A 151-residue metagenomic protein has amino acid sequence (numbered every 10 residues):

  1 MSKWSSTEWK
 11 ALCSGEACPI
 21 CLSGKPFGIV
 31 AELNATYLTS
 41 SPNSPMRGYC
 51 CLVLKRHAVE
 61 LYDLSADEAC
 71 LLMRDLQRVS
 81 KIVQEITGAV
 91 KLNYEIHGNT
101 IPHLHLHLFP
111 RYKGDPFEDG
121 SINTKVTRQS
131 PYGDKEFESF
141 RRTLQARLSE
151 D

Functional and structural regions predicted by a protein language model:
M1-D151: HIT superfamily nucleotide-processing domains
